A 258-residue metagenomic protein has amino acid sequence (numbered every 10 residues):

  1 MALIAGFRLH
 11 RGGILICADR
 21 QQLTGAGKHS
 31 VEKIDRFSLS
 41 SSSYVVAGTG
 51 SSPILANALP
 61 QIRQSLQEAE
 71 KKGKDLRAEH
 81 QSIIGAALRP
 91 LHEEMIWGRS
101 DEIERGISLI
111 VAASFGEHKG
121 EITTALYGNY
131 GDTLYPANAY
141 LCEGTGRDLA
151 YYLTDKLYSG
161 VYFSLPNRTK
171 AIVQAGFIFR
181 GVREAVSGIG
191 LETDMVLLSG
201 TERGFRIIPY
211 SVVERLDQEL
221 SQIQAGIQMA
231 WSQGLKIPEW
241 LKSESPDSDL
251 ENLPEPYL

Functional and structural regions predicted by a protein language model:
M1-R105, Y130-V173, S187, Y210-L258: Conserved short S/T/G-enriched processing/targeting/catalytic segments and their helical context
R8-G13, L39-S41, S114-K119, L198-E202: Short acidic-glycine loop/turn motifs at beta-strand connectors
D19, T49, A112-S114, L198: Structured loops at beta-to-helix junctions and adjacent beta-edge loops in soluble globular domains
P53-L55, E117-I122, G204: Short, surface-exposed beta-strand/loop "edge" segments at domain boundaries and coil↔beta transitions
S108-F115, E192-V196: Catalytic cofactor-binding cores of redox enzymes
A113-T133: Acidic-glycine-rich active-site phosphate/pyrophosphate-binding loop
I172-R183: Conserved post-catalytic alpha-helical subdomain immediately downstream of the catalytic base and nucleotide-binding
G181-V182, V186-D194, E202-R206, V213-Q218: C-terminal binding/interaction regions
